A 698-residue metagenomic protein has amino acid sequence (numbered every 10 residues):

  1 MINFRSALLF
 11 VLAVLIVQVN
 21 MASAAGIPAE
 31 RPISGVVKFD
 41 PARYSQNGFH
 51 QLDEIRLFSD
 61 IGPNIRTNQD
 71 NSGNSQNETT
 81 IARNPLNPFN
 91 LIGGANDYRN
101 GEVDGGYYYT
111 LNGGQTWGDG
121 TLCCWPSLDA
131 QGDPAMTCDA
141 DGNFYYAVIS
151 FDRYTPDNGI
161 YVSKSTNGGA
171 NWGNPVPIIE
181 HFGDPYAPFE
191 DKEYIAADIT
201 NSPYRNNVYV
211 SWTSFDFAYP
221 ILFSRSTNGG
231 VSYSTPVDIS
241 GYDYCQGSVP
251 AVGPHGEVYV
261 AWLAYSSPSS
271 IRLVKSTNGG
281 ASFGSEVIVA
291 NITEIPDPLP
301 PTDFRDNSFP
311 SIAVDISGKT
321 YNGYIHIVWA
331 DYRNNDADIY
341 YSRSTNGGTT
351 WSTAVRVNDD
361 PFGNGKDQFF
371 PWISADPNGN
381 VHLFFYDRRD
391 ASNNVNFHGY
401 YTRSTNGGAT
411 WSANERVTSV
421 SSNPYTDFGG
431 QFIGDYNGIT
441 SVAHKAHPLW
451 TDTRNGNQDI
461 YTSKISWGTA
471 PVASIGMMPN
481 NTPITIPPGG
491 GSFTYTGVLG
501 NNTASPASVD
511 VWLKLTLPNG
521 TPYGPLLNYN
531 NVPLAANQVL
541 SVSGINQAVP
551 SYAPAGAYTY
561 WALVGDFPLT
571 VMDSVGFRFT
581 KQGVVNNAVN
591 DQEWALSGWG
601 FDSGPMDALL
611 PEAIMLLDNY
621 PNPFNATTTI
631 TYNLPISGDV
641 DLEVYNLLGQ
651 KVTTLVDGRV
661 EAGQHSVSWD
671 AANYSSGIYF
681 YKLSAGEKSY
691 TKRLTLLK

Functional and structural regions predicted by a protein language model:
A25-A470: C-terminal PAP-associated
N394, S551-Y560, S676-G677: Short glycine/proline/serine/threonine-rich loop/turn segments at secondary-structure transition edges
G489, T494, S603-Y620, F624-V644 (+1 more regions): Glycine-centered coil/turn sites that cap beta-strands in beta-rich domains
L499-T503: Asparagine-centered strand-capping/turn motif at beta-strand->loop junctions
P518-N530: Short beta-strand and strand-turn-strand segments in soluble, beta-rich domains
A535-A548, D639-D641, K651-S675, S684-Y690: Glycine-centered tight-turn motifs at strand-turn-strand junctions
P568-A595, A608, S668, A672 (+1 more regions): C-terminal tail/sorting-segment detector
Y645-V652, Y679: Short, glycine-anchored, charge-dense loop/turn motifs used at functional sites
